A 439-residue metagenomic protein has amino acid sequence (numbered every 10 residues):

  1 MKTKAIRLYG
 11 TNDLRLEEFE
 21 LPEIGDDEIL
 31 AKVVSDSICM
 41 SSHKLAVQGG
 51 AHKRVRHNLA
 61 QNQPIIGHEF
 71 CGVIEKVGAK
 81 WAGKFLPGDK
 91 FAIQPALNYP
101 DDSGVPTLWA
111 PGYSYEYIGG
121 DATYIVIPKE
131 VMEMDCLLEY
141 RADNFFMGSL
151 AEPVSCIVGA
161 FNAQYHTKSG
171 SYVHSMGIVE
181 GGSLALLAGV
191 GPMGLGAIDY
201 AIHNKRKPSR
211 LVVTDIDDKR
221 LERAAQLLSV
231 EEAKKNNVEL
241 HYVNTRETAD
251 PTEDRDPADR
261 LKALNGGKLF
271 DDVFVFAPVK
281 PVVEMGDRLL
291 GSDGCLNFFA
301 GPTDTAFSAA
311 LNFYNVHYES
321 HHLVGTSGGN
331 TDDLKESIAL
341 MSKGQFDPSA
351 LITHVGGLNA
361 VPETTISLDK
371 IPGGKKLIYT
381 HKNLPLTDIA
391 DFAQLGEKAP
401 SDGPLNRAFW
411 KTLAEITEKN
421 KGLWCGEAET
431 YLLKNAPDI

Functional and structural regions predicted by a protein language model:
M1-I66, T412-K419, A428-I439: Short N-terminal strand-loop motif that marks the start of NAD(P)H/FAD-dependent oxidoreductase cofactor-binding domains
P22-S37, A51-P100, G119, V131 (+1 more regions): Glycine-rich beta-strand-centered segment in the early N-terminal region that forms part of a ligand/cofactor-binding
A96-G181: NAD(P)H dinucleotide-binding glycine-rich loop of Rossmann-like/cofactor-binding domains, especially the beta1-alpha1
C156, P192-G196, R220: Hydrophobic/small residue at the entry helix of a nucleotide-binding pocket
K168, R255-R260, P281-R288, S292 (+1 more regions): C-terminal hydrophobic helical "lid"/dimerization subdomain of Rossmann-like NAD(P)H-dependent oxidoreductases
G181-G182, I198, I202-V282: Adenosine-nucleotide cofactor-binding segment
S209, G294-C295: Glycine-centered, small-residue-biased loops immediately flanking beta-strands in adenine/cofactor-binding cores
P281-E284, R288, A300-S320: Rossmann-fold NAD(P)-binding glycine/threonine-rich loop
